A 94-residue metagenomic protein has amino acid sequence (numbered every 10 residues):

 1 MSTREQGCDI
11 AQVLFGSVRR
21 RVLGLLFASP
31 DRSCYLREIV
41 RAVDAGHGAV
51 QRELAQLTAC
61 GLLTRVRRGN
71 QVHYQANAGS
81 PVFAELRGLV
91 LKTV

Functional and structural regions predicted by a protein language model:
M1-R21: Short alpha-helical segments that sit at the start of domains
F27-D31: Short helix-capping/hinge SLiMs at alpha-helix to coil transitions
L36-V43: A short acidic, leucine-rich amphipathic alpha-helix
V50-Q51, L63: Helix-turn-helix DNA-binding helix
L54-A55: Short, hydrophobic-biased segments on the C-terminal half of alpha helices that form "recognition helices"
T58-R68: Beta-hairpin "wing" of winged helix-turn-helix
H73-V94: Conserved segment of winged-helix/HTH DNA-binding domains
